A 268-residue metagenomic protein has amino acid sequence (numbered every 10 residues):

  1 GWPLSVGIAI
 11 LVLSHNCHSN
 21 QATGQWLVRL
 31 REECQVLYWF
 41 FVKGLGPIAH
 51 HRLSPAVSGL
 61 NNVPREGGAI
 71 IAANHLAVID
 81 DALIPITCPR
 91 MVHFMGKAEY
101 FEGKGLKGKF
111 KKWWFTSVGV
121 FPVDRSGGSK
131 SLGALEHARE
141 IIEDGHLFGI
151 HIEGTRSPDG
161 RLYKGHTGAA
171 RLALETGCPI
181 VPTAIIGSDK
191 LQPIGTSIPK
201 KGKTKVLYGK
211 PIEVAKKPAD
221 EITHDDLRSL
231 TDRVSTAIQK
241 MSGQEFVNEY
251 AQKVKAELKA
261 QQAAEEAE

Functional and structural regions predicted by a protein language model:
P3: Cationic, low-complexity basic patches in intrinsically disordered or flexible, solvent-exposed regions
G7-A9: Intrinsic disorder/low-complexity segments
N16-G24, R29-E33, L37, L132-E268: Non-catalytic C-terminal accessory region of glycerolipid acyltransferases and related lyso-lipid remodeling enzymes
H18, A22-G59, R90, K107-V118: A transmembrane-helix-recognition feature enriched in membrane-embedded lipid enzymes and envelope glyco-/phospholipid
K43, P55-L60, I79-D81, K107-G108 (+3 more regions): A generic local structural motif
G44-G46, S117-R125, I152-R156: Short, basic, glycine/proline-bearing loop/turn elements
H50, V63-G128: Catalytic core of membrane glycerolipid acyltransferases/transacylases, capturing the structured, soluble-facing
H50-V57, K130-L132, D189-K190: Short gly/ser/thr-rich secondary-structure transition/capping motifs
